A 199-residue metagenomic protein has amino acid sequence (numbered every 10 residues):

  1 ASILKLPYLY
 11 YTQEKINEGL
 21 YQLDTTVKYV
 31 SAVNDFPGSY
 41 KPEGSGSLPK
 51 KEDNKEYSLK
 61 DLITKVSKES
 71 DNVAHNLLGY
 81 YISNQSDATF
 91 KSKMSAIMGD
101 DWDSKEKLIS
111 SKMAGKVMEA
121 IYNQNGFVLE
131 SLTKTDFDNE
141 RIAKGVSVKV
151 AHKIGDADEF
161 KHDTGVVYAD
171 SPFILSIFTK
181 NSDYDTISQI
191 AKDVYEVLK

Functional and structural regions predicted by a protein language model:
A1-Y29, V66, L175: Active-site SXXK
I3, Q22-D24, D61, V73 (+2 more regions): Extracytoplasmic
Y11, T89, K93, Q189-V197: Generic non-transmembrane alpha-helical segments
Y11-G19, Y81, A120-Q124, V197: Active-site catalytic microenvironments for nucleophilic, acid-base chemistry
K15, A32-N34, A169, K180: Solvent-exposed coil/turn segments that connect beta secondary-structure elements in extracytoplasmic/periplasmic
S31-A32, G38-F127, S131: Active-site-adjacent helix/loop patches that line small-molecule binding or acyl-intermediate pockets
E119-N139, S147, K153-K199: Structured C-terminal helix/loop/strand segments within mature extracytoplasmic catalytic/sensor domains
